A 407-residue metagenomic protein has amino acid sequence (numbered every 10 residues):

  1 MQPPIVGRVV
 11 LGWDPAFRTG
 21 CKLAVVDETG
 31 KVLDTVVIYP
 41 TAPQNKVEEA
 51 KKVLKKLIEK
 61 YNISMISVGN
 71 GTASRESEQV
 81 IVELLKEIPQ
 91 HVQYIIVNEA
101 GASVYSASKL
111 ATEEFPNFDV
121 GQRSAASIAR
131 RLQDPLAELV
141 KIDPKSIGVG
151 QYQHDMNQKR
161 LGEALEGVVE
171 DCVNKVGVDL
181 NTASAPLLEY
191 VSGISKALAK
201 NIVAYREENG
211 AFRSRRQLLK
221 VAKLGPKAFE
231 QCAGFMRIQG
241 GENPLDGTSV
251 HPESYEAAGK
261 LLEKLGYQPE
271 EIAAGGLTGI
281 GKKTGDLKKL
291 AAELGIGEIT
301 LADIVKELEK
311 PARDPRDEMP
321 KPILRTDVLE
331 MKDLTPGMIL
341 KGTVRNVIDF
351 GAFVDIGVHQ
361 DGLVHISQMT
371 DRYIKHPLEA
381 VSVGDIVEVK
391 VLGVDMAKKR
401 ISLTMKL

Functional and structural regions predicted by a protein language model:
M1-F17, K22-A24, E28, E166 (+3 more regions): Pre-Walker A segment
V6-W13, R18-E166: Phosphate- and other anionic-substrate recognition elements at nucleic-acid/protein interfaces
L23-V25, A352-I356, L403-M405: SH3/SH3-like beta-barrel fold
K175-E318, R325, F353-I356, R372 (+1 more regions): Accessory alpha-helical DNA-binding modules that contact the DNA backbone or grooves
T335-D349, V387-V391: Structural detector for short beta-strands of small beta-barrel domains
D349-V354, D361, K399-S402: Short aromatic-glycine-enriched beta-strand elements
V354-T370: OB-fold (S1/OB) nucleic-acid-binding surfaces
I374-E388: Short nucleic-acid-contacting surface segments enriched for D/E, G, S/T with interspersed K/R
